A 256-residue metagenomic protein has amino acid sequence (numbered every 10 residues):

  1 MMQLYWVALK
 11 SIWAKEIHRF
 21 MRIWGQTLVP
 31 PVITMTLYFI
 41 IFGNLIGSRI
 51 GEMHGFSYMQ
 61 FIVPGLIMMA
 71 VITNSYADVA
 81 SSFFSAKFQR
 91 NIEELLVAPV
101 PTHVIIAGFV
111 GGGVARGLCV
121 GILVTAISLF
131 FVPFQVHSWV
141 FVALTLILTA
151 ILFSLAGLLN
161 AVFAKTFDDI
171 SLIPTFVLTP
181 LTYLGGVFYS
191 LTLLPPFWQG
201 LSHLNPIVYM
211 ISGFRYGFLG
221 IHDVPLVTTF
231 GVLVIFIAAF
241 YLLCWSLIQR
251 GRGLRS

Functional and structural regions predicted by a protein language model:
M1-V32: Aromatic- and glycine-rich beta-strand/loop motifs that create alpha-glucan
F20, T182-A239: Membrane-interfacial helix-loop-helix junctions in multi-pass membrane proteins
R22-S48, F61-T73, T179, V232-A239: Hydrophobic alpha-helical transmembrane segments of multi-pass membrane transport/permease proteins
Q26, F61-G65, I72-A77, A107-F109 (+4 more regions): Short alpha-helical transmembrane interface motifs in multi-pass membrane proteins
V29-I33, T166-G185: Pore- or pathway-lining transmembrane helices of multi-pass membrane proteins that form conduits for solutes/ions
I33-Y38, Y58-S128, G157, T175-F176 (+1 more regions): Hydrophobic alpha-helical transmembrane segments of multi-pass membrane transport proteins
T102-P174, I221-W245: Alpha-helical transmembrane segments and their short interhelical loops
I248-S256: Short cytosolic juxtamembrane segments of multi-pass membrane proteins
